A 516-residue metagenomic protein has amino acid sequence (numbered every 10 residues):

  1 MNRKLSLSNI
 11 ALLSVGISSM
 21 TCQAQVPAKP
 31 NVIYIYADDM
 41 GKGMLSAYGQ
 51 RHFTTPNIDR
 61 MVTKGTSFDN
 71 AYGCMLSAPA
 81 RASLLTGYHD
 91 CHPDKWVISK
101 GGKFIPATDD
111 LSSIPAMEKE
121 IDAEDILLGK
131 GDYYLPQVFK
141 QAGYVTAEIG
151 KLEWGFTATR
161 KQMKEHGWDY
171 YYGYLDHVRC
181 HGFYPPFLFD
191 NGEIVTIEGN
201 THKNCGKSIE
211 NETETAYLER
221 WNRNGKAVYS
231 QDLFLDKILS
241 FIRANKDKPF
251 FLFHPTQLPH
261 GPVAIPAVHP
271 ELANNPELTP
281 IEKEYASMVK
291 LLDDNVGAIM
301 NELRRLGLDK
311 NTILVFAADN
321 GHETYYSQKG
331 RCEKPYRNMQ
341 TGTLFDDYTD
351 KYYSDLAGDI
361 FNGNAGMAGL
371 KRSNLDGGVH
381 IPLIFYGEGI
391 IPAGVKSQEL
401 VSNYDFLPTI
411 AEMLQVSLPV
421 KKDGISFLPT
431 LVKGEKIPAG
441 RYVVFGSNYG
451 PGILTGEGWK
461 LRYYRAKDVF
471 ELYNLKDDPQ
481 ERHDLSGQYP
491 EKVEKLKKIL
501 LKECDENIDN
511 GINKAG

Functional and structural regions predicted by a protein language model:
Q25-T66, G73-C74, L152, H483-E491: Active-site-proximal N-terminal segment of extracellular/periplasmic enzymes that hydrolyze or transfer
A28-I33, K64-D69, Q141-A147, H166-D169 (+4 more regions): Loop/turn elements at helix/coil->beta-strand transitions in domains of secreted/extracellular proteins
V32, D38, K151, I238 (+6 more regions): A short aromatic-rich beta-strand->coil structural motif
Q50-A82, G87-C91, V145-T146, D169-L175 (+1 more regions): Short, structured active-site-proximal loop/turn typified by the sulfatase FGly-forming signature C/S-X-P-X-R
Q50-T55, Y72-L76, G102, D122-Y133 (+10 more regions): A short beta-strand-to-alpha-helix junction
F53, T159-G167, P262-I265, R305-Y386 (+1 more regions): Histidine-centered active-site microenvironments of extracellular/periplasmic hydrolases and transferases
K100-Y144, L152-F250, T256-A267, L272-A286: Formylglycine-dependent
D169-C180, F345-V379, I390-L475, E503-I512: C-terminal cap/loop subdomain of S1 sulfatases and analogous C-terminal strand-loop tails that border
